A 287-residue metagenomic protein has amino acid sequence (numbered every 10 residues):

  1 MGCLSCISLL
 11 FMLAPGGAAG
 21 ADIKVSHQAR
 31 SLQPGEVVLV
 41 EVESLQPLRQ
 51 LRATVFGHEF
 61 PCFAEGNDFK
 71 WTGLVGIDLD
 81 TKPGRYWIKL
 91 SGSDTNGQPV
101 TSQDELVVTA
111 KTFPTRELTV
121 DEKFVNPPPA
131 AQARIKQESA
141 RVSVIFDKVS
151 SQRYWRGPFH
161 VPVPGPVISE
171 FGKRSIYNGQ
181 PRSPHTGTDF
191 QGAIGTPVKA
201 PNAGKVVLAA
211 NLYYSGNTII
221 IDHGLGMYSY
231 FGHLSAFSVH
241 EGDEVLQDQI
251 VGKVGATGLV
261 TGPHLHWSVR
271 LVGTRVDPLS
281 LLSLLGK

Functional and structural regions predicted by a protein language model:
G2-A14: Bacterial N-terminal signal peptides
A19-E105, A110: Cationic-aromatic interfacial patches
S26-H27, V100-S215: Surface-exposed, glycine-biased beta-strand/turn segments
S44-Q46, I77-L79, V108-T112, K173 (+3 more regions): Non-catalytic surface loops within mature trypsin-like serine protease
E65-D68, V107-K111, L234-F237, L281-L284: A short, sequence-level motif marking secondary-structure junctions
K82, T112-T115, V276: Short, charged/polar, Gly/Pro-enriched secondary-structure boundary elements
H160-K287: Catalytic cores of peptidoglycan-degrading enzymes
